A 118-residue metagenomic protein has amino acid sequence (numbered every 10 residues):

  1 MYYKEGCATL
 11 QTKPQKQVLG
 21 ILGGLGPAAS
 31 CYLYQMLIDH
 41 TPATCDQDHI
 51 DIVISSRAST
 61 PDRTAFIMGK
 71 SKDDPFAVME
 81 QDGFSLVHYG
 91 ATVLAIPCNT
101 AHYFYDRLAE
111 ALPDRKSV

Functional and structural regions predicted by a protein language model:
Y2, L10-A77: N-terminal glycine-rich anion-binding loop in soluble enzyme alpha/beta folds
L22-G24, T92-C98: Periplasmic-binding protein-like
D74-V78, I96, T100: Short secondary-structure boundary/capping elements
E80, F84-G90: Non-catalytic positions within long, well-ordered alpha-helices that form the structural scaffold/packing of enzyme
T100-D114: Short Gly/Thr/Asp-enriched flexible loops that form oxyanion-binding sites at enzyme active sites
V118: Conserved small/polar residues in nucleotide/adenosyl-binding loops
